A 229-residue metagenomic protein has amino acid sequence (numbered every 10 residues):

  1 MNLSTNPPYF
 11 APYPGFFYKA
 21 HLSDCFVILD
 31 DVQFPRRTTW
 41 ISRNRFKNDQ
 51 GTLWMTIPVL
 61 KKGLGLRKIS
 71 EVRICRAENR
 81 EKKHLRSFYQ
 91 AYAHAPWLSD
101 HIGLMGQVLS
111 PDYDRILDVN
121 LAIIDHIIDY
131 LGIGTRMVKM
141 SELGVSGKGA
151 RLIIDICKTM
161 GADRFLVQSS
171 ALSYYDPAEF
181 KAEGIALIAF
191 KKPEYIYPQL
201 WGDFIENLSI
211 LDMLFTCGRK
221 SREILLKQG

Functional and structural regions predicted by a protein language model:
M1-G229: Residues lining hydrophobic/aromatic ligand-binding pockets adjacent to catalytic sites
